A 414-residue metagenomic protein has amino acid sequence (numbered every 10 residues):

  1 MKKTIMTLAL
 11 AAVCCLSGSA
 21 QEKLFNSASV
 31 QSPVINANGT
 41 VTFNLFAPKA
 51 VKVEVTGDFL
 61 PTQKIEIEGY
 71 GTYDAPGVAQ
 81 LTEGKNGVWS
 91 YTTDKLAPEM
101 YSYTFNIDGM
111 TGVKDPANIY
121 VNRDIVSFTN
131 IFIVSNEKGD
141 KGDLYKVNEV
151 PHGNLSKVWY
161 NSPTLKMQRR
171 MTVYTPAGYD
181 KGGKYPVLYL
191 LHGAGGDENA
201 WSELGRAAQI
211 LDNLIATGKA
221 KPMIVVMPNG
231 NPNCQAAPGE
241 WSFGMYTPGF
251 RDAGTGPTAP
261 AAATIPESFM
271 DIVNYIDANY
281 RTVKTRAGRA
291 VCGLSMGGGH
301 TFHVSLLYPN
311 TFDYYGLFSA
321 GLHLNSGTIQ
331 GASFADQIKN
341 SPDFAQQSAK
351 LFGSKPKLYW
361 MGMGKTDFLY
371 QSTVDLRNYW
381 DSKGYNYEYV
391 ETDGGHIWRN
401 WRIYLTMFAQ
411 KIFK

Functional and structural regions predicted by a protein language model:
M1-E22: Bacterial Sec-dependent N-terminal signal peptides
K2, E22-L24, S29, G256 (+1 more regions): Hydrophobic alpha-helical segments, principally membrane-spanning helices and signal/leader peptides
Q21-T42: N-terminal edge beta-strand
I35-K414: Non-catalytic cap/lid and distal C-terminal segments of serine-dependent acyl enzymes
